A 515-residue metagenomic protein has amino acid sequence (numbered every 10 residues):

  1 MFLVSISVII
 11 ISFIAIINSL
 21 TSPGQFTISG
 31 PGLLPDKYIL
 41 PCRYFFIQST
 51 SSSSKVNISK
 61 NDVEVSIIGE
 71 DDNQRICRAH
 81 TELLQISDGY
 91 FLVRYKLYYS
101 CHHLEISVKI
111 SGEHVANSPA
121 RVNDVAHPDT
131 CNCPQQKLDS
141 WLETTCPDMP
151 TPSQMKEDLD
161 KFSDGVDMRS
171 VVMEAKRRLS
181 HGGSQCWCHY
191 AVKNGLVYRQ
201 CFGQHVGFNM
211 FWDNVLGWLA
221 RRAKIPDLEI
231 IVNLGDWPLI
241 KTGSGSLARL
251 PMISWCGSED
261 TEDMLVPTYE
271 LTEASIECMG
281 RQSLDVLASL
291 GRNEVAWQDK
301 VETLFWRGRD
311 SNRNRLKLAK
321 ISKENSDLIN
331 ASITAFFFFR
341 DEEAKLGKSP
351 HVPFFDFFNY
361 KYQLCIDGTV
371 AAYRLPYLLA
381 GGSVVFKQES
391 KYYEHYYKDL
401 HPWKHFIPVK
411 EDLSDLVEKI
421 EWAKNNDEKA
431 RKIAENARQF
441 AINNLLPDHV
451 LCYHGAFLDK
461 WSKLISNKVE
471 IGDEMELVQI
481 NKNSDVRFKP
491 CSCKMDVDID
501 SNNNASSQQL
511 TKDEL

Functional and structural regions predicted by a protein language model:
F2-S19: Cleavable N-terminal signal peptides of Sec/SRP-targeted secreted and luminal proteins
I17-F45, T50-S52, V56, E113-W141: Short S/T/G/P-enriched beta-strand
L34-P35, A79-L84, R94-K96: Beta-strand-rich interaction surfaces with strong enrichment in secreted/lumenal proteins
Y38-L40, L84-D88, L97-Y99: Surface-exposed coil/turn segments at beta-strand junctions on protein surfaces, enriched
Y38-R43, S49-T81, I110: Short flexible loop/turn segments that cap and initiate beta-strands
K55, V65-Q74, D88-L92, Y99-E105 (+2 more regions): Secretory-pathway glycan-assembly enzymes, especially type II membrane glycosyltransferases that use nucleotide-sugar
H351-I480, F488-I499, D513: Catalytic binding pocket for nucleotide-activated donors in carbohydrate/polymer assembly enzymes
